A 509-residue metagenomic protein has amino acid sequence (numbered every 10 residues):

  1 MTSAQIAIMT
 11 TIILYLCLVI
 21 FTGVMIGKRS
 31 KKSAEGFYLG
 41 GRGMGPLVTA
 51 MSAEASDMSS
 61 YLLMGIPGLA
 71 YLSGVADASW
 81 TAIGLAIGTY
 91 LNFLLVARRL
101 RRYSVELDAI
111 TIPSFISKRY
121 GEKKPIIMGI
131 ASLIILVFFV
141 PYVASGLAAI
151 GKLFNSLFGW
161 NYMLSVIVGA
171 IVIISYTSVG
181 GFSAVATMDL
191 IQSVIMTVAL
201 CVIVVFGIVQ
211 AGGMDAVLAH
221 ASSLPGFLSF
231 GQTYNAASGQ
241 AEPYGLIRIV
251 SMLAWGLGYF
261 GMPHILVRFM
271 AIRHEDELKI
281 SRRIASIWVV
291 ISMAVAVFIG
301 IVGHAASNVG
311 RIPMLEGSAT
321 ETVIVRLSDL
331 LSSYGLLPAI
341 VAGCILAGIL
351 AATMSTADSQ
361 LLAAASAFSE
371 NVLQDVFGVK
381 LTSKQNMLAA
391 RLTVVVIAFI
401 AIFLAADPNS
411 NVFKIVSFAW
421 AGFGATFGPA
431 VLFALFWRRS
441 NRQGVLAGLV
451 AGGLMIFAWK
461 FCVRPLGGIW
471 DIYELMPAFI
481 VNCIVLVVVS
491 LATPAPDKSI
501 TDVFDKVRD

Functional and structural regions predicted by a protein language model:
M1-D509: Membrane-embedded helix-loop-helix hairpins and adjacent transmembrane boundary segments in multi-pass transporters
